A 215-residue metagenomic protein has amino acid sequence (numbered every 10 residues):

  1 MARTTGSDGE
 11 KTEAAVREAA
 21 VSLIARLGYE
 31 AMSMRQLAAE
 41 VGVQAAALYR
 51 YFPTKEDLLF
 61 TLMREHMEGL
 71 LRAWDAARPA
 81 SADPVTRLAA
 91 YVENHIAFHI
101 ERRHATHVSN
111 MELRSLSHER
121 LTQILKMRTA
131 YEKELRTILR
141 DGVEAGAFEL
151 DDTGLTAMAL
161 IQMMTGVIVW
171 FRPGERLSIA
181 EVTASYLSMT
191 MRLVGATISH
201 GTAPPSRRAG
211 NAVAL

Functional and structural regions predicted by a protein language model:
K11-A15, A19, L23-D57, T61: Helix-turn-helix
A19-L23, F98, M163: Short amphipathic alpha-helical elements of helix-turn-helix/winged-helix folds
R26-E30, S81, R102, A145-G146: Short coil/turn segments at alpha/beta junctions that flank glycine-rich nucleotide-binding fingerprints
F52, N110-L116: Short helix-capping/turn signature of helix-turn-helix
T61, D75-H104, T156-L160, S199-H200 (+1 more regions): Hydrophobic alpha-helical connector segments
E65-R72, E101, E119-E144, G154-M158 (+1 more regions): Amphipathic alpha-helical packing segments from all-alpha helical-bundle domains
T106-N110, L121, V143-M189, T197-L215: Hydrophobic/aromatic-rich alpha-helical bundle segments in the mid-to-C-terminal region
